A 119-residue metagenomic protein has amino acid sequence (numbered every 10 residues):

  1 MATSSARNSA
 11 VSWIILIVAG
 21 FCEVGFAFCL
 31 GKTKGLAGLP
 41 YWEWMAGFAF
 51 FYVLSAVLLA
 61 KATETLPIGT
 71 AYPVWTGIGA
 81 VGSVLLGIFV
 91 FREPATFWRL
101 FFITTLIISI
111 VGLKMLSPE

Functional and structural regions predicted by a protein language model:
A2-E119: Polytopic alpha-helical membrane proteins, predominantly small-molecule transporters/carriers
